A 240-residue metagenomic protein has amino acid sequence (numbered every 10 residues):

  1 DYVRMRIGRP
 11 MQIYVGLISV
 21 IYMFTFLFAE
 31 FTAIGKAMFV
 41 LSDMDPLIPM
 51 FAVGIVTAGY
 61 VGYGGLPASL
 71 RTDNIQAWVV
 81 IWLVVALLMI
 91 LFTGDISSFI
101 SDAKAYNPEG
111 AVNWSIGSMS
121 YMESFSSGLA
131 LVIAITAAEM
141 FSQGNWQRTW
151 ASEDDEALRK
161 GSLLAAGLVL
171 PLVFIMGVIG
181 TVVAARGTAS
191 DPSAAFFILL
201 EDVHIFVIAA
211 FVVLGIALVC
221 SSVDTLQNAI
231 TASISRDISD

Functional and structural regions predicted by a protein language model:
D1, V80, S124-S127, I208: Extracellular loop-to-transmembrane helix junctions
D1-Y63, T149-D240: Helix-loop-helix junctions that connect adjacent transmembrane helices in secondary transporters/permeases, recognized
A29-E30, G59-G64, V79-I90, G94 (+1 more regions): Membrane-embedded alpha-helical core segments of multi-pass
S42, L88-I135: Helix-loop-helix junctions that connect adjacent transmembrane segments in multi-pass membrane transporters
V80-L83, L87, A134, A138 (+2 more regions): Alpha-helical transmembrane segments of multipass membrane proteins
L129-Q147, L218-T225: Transmembrane alpha-helical segments in integral membrane proteins
